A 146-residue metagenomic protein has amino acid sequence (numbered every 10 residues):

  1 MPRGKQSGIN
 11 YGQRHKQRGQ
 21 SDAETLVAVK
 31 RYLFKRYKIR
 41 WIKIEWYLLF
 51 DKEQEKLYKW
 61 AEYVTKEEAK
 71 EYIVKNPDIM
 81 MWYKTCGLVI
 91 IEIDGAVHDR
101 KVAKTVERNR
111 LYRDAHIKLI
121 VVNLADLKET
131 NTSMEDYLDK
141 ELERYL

Functional and structural regions predicted by a protein language model:
M1-L146: Nucleic-acid endo/exonuclease domains
